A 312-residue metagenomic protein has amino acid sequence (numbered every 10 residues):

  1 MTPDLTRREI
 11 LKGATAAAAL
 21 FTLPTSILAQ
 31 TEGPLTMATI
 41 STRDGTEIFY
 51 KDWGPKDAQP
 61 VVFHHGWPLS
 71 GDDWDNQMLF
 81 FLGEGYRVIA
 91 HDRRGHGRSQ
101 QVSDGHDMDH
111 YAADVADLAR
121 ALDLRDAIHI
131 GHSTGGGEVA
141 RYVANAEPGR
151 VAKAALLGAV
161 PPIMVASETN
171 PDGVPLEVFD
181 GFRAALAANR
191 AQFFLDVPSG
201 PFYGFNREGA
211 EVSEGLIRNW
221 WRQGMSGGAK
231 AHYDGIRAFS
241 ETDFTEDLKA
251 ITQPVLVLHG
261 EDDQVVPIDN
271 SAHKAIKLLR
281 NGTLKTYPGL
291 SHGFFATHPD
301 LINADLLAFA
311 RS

Functional and structural regions predicted by a protein language model:
T2-P3, E9-A29: N-terminal export signals
T46-Q101: Conserved HGGG/HGGXW glycine-rich cap/lid loop of the alpha/beta-hydrolase fold
G83, A90-T134, A296, A304: Active-site loop/oxyanion-hole signature of alpha/beta-hydrolase fold enzymes
D126-V165: Conserved hydrolase catalytic core segment
P162-V174, A184-K249: Conserved alpha/beta-hydrolase catalytic His-Asp/Glu region
I251, V257-H259: Short beta-strand/loop motif that positions the catalytic acidic residue of the alpha/beta-hydrolase fold
Q264-N270: Conserved alpha/beta-hydrolase "acid-adjacent" motif
G282-S312: Catalytic active-site module of serine/aspartate enzymes centered on a nucleophile-bearing elbow/loop
